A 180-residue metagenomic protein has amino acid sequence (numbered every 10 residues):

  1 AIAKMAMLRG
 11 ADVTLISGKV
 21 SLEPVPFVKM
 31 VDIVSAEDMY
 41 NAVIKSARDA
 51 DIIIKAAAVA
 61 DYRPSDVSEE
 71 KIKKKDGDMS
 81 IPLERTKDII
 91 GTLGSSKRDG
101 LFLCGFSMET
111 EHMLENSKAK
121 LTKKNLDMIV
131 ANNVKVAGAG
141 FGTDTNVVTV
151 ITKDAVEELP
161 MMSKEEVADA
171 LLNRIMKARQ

Functional and structural regions predicted by a protein language model:
A1-S35: Glycine-rich phosphate/diphosphate-binding loop of Rossmann-like nucleotide-binding domains
K4, L8, S95, N173 (+1 more regions): Short, well-ordered alpha-helices that flank and scaffold nucleotide-derived cofactor binding pockets
G18-S21, P26-F27, K55-A58, R63 (+6 more regions): Glycine-rich, flexible loop/turn motifs
V20, S35-E37, T110, A155 (+1 more regions): Residue-level detector of flexible, active-site-proximal loop/helix-junction positions within diverse enzyme catalytic
V31-I33, I72-K73, V147-V150: Short, hinge-like loop/turn segments at secondary-structure boundaries
V34-S107, E111-V134: Glycine-rich phosphate-binding loop
R98, M113-Q180: Glycine-rich phosphate/adenylate-binding loop
